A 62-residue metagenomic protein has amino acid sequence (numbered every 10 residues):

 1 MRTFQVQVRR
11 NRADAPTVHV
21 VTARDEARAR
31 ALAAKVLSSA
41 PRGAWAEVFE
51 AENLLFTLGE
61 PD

Functional and structural regions predicted by a protein language model:
M1-T17: Short aromatic-glycine-(Arg/Gly/Cys) micro-motifs in beta-strand/loop hairpins
R2, A31, V36, L54-L55: Secondary-structure boundary/capping motif
D14, A27, P61-D62: Short, charged/polar surface micro-motifs in flexible loops or helix N-caps
A15-D25: A short, exposed loop/beta-hairpin motif centered on an aromatic-Gly-Thr core
R24-R42: A short, charged, amphipathic alpha-helix used as a generic interaction element across diverse proteins
S38-D62: Short, mixed-charge low-complexity intrinsically disordered segments
